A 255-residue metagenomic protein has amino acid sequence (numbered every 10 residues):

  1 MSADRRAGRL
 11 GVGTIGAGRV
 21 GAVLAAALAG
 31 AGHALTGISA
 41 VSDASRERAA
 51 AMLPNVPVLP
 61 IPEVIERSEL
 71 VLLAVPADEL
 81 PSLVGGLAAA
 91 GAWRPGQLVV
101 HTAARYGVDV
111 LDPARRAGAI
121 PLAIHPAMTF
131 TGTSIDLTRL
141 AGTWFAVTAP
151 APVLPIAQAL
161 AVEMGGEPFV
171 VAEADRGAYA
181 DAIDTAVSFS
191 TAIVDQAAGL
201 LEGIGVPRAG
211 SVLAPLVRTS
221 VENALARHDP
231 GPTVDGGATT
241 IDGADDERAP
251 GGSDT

Functional and structural regions predicted by a protein language model:
M1-E66: NAD(P)+-binding Rossmann beta1-loop-alpha1 motif at the extreme N-terminus of oxidoreductases
G8-G11, G96, G142: Phosphate-coordination loops involved in phosphoryl transfer and adenosine-cofactor binding
A31, R48-M52, A114, I135-L225: Internal alpha-helical scaffold of NAD(P)-dependent oxidoreductase catalytic cores
G37-A40, V99-T102, V147: Short, hydrophobic beta-strand segments that form beta-sheet elements in well-ordered domains
D43, E47, M52, P57-I135: Rossmann-like NAD(P)(H) cofactor-binding subdomain of soluble oxidoreductases
E202, P215-T255: Interdomain hinge/lid region at the active-site interface of Rossmann-like NAD(P)-dependent oxidoreductases
